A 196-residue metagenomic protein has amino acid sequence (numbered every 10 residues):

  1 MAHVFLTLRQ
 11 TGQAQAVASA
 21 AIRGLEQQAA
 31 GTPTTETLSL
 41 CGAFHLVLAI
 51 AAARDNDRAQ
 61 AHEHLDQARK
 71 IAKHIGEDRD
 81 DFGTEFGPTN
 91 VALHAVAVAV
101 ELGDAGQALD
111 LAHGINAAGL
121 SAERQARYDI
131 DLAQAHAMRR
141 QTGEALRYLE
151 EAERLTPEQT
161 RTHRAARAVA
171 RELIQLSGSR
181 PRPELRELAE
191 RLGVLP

Functional and structural regions predicted by a protein language model:
M1-P196: Conserved binding/catalytic microenvironments
